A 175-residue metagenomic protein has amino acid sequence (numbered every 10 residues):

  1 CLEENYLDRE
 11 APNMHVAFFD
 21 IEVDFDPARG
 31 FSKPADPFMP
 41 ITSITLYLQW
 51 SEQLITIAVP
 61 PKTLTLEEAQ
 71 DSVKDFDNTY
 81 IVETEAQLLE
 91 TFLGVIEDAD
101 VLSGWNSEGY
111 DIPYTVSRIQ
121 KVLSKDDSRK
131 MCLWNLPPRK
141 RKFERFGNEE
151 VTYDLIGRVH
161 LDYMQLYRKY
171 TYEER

Functional and structural regions predicted by a protein language model:
C1-D98, C132: DnaQ-like (DEDDh/DEDDy) 3′-5′ exonuclease domain used for proofreading and 3′-end trimming on nucleic acids
I57-E174: Conserved DEDDh/DEDDy metal-dependent 3′-5′ exonuclease domain
